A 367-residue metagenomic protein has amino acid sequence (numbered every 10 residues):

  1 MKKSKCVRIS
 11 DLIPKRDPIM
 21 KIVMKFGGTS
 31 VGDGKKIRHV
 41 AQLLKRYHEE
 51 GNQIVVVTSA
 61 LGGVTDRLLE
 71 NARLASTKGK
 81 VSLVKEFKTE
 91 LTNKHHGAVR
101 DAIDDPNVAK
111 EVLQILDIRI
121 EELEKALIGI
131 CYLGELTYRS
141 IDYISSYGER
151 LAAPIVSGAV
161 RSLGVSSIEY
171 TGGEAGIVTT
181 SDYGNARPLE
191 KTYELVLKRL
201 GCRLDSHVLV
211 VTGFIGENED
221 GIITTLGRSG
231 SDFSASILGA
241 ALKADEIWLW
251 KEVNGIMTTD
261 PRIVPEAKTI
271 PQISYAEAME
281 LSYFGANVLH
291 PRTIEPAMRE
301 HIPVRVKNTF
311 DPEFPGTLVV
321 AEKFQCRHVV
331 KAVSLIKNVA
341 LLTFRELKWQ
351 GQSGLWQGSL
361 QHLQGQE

Functional and structural regions predicted by a protein language model:
K3-I294: Nucleotide/pyrophosphate-binding catalytic subdomain
E219-D220, T258-T259, R305-K307, P315 (+1 more regions): Short helix/loop capping segments that flank catalytic or ligand/cofactor-binding pockets
E246-W248, P303-V306, D311: Internal nucleotide-binding/catalytic subdomain
K251, V306-N308, R345-K348: Active-site proximal loops enriched in glycine and acidic residues that flank catalytic Cys/His/Asp and coordinate
L289, E300, P312-T317: Surface-exposed amphipathic alpha-helical tracts and adjacent flexible/coil segments at the periphery of soluble enzymes
A297: Acidic-aromatic/histidine active-site loop/patch
P315-E367: A conserved regulatory-domain signal marking ACT and ACT-like small-molecule sensing domains and adjacent regulatory
